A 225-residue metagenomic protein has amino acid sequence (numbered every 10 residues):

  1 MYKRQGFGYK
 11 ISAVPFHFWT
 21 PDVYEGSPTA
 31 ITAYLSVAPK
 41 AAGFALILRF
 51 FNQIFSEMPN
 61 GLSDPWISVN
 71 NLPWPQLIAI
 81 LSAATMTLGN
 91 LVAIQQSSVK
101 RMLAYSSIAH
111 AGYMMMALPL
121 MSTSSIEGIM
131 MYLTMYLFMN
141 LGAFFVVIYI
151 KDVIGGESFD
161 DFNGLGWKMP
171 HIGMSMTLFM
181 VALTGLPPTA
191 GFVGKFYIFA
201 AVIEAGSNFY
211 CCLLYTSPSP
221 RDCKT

Functional and structural regions predicted by a protein language model:
M1-Q5, Y215-P220: Conserved small/polar residues in nucleotide/adenosyl-binding loops
K3-G6, N70-A83, L133-L137: Structural signature of hydrophobic alpha-helical transmembrane segments
K3-R4, A33, V92-S158: Alpha-helical multi-pass transmembrane bundles of energy-transducing inner-membrane proteins
K3-R4, P15, W19-V37, A104-S106 (+1 more regions): Interfacial and helix-entry/exit segments of alpha-helical transmembrane bundles in multi-pass inner-membrane proteins
F7-L77, A104: Short helix-boundary/re-entrant hairpin motifs in multi-pass inner-membrane proteins
A13-D22, T87-K100: C-terminal ends of transmembrane helices
A42-Q53, M115-T123, M180-P188: Hydrophobic alpha-helical transmembrane segments in multi-pass integral membrane proteins
N52-N60, M116-I129, I203-F209: Helix-coil boundary and interhelical linker segments in multi-pass alpha-helical membrane proteins
